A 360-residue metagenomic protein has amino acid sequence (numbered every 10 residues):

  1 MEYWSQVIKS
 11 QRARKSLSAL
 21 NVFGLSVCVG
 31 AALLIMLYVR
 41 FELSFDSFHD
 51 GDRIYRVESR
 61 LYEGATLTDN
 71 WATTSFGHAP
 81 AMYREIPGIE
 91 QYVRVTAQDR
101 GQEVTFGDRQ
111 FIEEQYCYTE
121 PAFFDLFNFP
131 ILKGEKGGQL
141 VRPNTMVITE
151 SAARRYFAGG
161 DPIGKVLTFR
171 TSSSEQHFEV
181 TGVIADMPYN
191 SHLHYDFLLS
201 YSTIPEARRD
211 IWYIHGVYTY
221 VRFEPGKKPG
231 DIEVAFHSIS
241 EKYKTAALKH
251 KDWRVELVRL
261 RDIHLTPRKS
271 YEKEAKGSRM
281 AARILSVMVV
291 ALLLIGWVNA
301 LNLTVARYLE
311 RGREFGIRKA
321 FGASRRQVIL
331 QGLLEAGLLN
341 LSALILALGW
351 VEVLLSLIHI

Functional and structural regions predicted by a protein language model:
M1-W4, I8-L17, F48, H237-V289 (+2 more regions): Membrane-helix entry/capping segments
W4-L20, G24, G296-L339: Intracellular coupling helices
A13-L43: Short, strongly hydrophobic transmembrane alpha-helices
G30, L34-L37, E256, G337-I358: Small-residue-rich transmembrane alpha-helices
I35-Q102, E206, W212-Y220, E233-A235 (+2 more regions): Membrane-proximal extracellular/periplasmic loop immediately following the first transmembrane helix
T74-G77, I86, V95-Q98, E103-G134 (+2 more regions): The feature marks short, hydrophobic/small-residue-biased sequence motifs that occur predominantly
C117-K133, N144-G277: Mid-to-C-terminal secondary-structure elements that act as membrane-proximal/extracytoplasmic interface segments
R283-N302: Selective detector of the "anchor" transmembrane alpha-helix that sits immediately C-terminal
